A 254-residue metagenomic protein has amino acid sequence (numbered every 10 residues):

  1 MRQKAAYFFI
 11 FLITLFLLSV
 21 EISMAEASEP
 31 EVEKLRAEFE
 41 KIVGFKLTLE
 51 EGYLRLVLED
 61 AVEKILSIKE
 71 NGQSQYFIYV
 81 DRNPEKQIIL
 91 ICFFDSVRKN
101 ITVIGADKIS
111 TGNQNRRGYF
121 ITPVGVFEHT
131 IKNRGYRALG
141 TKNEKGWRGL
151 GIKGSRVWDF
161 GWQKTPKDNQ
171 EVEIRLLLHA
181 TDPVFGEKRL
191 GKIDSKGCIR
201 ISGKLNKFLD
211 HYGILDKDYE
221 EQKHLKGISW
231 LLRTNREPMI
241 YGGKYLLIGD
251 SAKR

Functional and structural regions predicted by a protein language model:
M1-F9: Bacterial N-terminal signal peptides that target proteins for export
R2, E21-R254: N-terminal pre-domains immediately preceding structured catalytic cores
F9-S19: Bacterial N-terminal signal peptides
